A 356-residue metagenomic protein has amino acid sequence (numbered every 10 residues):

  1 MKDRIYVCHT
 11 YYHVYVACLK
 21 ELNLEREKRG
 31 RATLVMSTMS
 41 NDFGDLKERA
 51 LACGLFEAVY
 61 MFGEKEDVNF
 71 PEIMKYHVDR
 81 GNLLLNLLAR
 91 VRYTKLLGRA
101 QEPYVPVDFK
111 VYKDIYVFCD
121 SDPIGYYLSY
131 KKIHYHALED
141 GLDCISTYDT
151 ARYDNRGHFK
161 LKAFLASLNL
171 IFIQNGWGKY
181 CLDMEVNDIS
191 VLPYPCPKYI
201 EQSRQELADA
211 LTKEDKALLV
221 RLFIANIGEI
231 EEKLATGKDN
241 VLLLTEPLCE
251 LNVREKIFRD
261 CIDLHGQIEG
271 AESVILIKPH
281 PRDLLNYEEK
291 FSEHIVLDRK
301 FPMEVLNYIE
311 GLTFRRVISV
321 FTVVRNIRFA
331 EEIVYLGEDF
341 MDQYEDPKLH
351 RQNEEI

Functional and structural regions predicted by a protein language model:
M1-I5: Extreme N-terminal starter segment of soluble prokaryotic enzymes
V7-G176, Y308, V320-N326: Active-site and donor-binding regions of nucleotide-sugar-utilizing enzymes
S40-E48, I124-G125, I145-S146, E250-N252 (+2 more regions): Short, charged/polar "capping" segments at the starts of alpha-helices and the immediately preceding loops
V59-G63, I295-F301, R351-I356: Short acidic-hydrophobic, aromatic-tinged amphipathic segments that line or gate anion-handling sites
E139, T147, R152-D239: A nucleotide-sugar donor-handling region in carbohydrate enzymes
A235-C249: Conserved donor-binding/catalytic core segment of Leloir-type glycosyltransferases
G270-F301: Catalytic donor nucleotide-activated moiety binding site of glycosyltransferases and closely related
E304-L349: A donor-sugar binding/catalytic signature common to diverse glycosyltransferases and related nucleotide-sugar
